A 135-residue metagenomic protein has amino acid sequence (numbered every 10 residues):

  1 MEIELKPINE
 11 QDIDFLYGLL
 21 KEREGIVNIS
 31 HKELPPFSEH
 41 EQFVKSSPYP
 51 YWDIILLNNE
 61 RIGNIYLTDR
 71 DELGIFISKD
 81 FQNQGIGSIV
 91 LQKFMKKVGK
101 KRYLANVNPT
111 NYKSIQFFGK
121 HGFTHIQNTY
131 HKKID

Functional and structural regions predicted by a protein language model:
M1-Q11, D135: Conserved N-terminal entry element of GNAT/NAT acetyltransferase domains
E4, E72-G74, L104-N106, H131: Short aromatic/hydrophobic contact patches that present stacked aromatics for nucleic-acid/ligand binding
I8, G18-E33: Helix-loop element at the rim of GNAT/NAT acetyltransferase active sites that forms part of the acceptor-substrate
L16-K21, H40, V44: Hydrophobic alpha-helical core bundles mediating ligand binding, dimerization, or RNAP-core interactions
E33-D80: Acetyl-CoA-dependent GNAT
N83-K97, Y112-K120: Conserved acetyl-CoA-binding loop-helix of GNAT-fold acetyltransferases
V98-T110: Conserved GNAT acetyl-CoA-binding A-motif
N106-V107, T124-D135: Conserved catalytic-core motifs of GNAT/GCN5-like acyltransferases
